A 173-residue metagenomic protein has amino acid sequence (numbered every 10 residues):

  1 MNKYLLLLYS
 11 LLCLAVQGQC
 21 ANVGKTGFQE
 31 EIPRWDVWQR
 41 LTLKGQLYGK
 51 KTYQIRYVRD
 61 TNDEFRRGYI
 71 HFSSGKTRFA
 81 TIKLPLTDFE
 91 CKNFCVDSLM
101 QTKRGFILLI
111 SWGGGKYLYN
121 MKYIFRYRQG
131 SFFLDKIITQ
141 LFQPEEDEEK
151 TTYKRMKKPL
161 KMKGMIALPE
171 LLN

Functional and structural regions predicted by a protein language model:
M1-V23: Bacterial Sec-dependent N-terminal signal peptides
C20, G24, Q29, T102-N173: Acidic, small-residue rich beta-repeat scaffolds with periodic aromatic anchors
C20-W35, S74-F94: Blade-edge motifs of beta-propeller repeat domains
Q46-R59, Q101-W112: Acidic/hydrophobic-patterned starts of short beta strands in beta-sheet-rich repeat architectures
D60-D63, G114-K116: Short glycine/acidic-enriched loop and turn motifs that connect beta-strands
F65-I82, I124-R128: Beta-propeller blade repeat segments, especially FG-GAP/WD-type strand-to-loop junctions in 6- to 7-bladed propeller
F65-R67, N93-C95, Y117-K122: Short, surface-exposed coil-to-beta transition loops
